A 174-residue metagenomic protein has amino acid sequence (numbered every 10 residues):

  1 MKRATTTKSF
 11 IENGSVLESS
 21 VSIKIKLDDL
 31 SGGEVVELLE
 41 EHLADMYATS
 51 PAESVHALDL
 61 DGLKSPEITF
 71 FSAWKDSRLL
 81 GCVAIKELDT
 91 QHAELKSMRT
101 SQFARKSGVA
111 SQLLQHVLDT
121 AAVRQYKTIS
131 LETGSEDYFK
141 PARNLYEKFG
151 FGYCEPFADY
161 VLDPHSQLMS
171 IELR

Functional and structural regions predicted by a protein language model:
K2-S19, T133, A158-D159, D163-R174: Terminal substrate-recognition subdomain of acyl/acetyltransferases
V21-H92, K96, S101, L114-Q115 (+3 more regions): Acetyl-CoA-dependent GNAT
L39, L95, I129-L131, F139 (+1 more regions): Generic structural signal for conserved hydrophobic packing positions in ordered secondary structure
T90-H92, T128, S166: A generic structural signal for beta-strand entry/edge sites
T100, K106-D119, N144-K148: Conserved acetyl-CoA-binding loop-helix of GNAT-fold acetyltransferases
S101, G134-E136: Residue-level recognition of the GNAT/N-acetyltransferase active site
S111, E136-E155, L162-P164: Conserved active-site alpha-helix within GNAT-family acetyltransferase domains
A121-G134: Conserved GNAT acetyl-CoA-binding A-motif
